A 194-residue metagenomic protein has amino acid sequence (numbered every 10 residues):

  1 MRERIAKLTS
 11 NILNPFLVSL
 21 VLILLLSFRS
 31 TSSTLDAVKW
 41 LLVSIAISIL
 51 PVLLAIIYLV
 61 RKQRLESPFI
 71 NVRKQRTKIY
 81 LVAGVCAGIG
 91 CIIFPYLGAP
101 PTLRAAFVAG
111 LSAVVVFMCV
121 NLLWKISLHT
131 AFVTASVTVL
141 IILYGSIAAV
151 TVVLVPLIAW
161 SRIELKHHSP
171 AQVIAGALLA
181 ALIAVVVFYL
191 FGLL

Functional and structural regions predicted by a protein language model:
M1-K7: Short, Lys/Arg-rich, polar N-terminal cytosolic tail immediately upstream of the first transmembrane signal-anchor
T9, E66-A83: Juxtamembrane helix-capping/reentrant segments at transmembrane boundaries
T9-R29: The first (N-terminal) embedded transmembrane alpha-helix
V18, L81-I92, A131-T134, A180: Core segments of transmembrane alpha-helices that mediate helix-helix packing or line hydrophobic substrate/ligand
L26-K39: Short, hydrophobic transmembrane alpha-helix segments
D36-P51, A109, V139: Alpha-helical transmembrane segments
V52-Q63: Membrane-water interface of transmembrane alpha-helices
P100-L194: Membrane-embedded catalytic cores of phosphoryl/pyrophosphoryl-handling enzymes
